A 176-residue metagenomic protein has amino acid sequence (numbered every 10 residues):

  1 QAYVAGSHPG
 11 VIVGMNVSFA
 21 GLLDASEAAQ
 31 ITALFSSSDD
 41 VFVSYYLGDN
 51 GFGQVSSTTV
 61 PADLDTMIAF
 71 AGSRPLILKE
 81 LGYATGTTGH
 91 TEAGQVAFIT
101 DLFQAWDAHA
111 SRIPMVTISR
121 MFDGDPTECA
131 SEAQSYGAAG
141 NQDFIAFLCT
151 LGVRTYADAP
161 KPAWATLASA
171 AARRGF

Functional and structural regions predicted by a protein language model:
Q1, Q30-L34, T59-M67, G94-A105 (+1 more regions): A general structural detector for well-ordered alpha-helical segments in enzyme core domains, enriched
Q1-E27, S73-G86, I113-D123: Aromatic-lined carbohydrate-recognition surfaces of secreted/lumenal glycan-active proteins
A2-V11, S37, T66-L76, A105-I113 (+1 more regions): A structural motif corresponding to the C-terminal end of an alpha-helix and its immediate exit/capping segment
Y3, Y45-Y46, Y83, Y136 (+1 more regions): Sequence-level detector for tyrosine residue identity
H8-F19, S44-T59, R112-D123, A159 (+1 more regions): Hydrophobic transmembrane alpha-helix bundles
S18, S26, Y46-D49, V60-D63 (+3 more regions): Long hydrophobic alpha-helices with heptad-repeat/coiled-coil character
D24-T88, D107-A108, R112: Glycoside hydrolase catalytic-domain groove-lining segments
T88-G94, A108-I113, T117-F176: Aromatic-rich peripheral "rim/lid" segments of glycoside hydrolase catalytic domains that contact and position glycan
